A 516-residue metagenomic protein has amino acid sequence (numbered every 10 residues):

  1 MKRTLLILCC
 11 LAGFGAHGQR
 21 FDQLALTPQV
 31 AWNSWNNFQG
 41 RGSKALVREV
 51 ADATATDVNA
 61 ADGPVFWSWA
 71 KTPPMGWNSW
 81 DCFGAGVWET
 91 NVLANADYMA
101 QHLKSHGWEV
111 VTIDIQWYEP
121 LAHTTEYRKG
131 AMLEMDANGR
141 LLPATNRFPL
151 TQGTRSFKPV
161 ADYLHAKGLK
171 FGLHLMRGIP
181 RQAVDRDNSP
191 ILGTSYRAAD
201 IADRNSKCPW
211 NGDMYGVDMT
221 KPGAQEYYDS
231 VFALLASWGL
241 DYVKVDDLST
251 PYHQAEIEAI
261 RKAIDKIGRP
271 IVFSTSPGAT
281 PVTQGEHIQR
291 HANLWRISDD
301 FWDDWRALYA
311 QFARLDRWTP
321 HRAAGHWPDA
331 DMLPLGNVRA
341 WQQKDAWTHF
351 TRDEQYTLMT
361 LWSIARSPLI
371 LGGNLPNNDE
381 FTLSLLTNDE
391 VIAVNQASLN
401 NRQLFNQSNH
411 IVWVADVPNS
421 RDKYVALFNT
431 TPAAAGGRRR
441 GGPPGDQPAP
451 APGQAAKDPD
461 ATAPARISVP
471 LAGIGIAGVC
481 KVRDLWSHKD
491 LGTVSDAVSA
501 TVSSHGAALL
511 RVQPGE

Functional and structural regions predicted by a protein language model:
T4-A12: Sec-dependent N-terminal signal peptides
Q29-S34, S68-W69, P73-S79, E109-D114 (+9 more regions): Structural recognition of the beta-strand scaffold that forms the well-ordered cores of secreted hydrolase catalytic
N59-N91, N95-Y163, K167-D247, Q254: Aromatic-lined carbohydrate-binding/catalytic grooves of carbohydrate-active enzymes
L169-V184, T250, D265-V282: Aromatic-lined carbohydrate-recognition surfaces of secreted/lumenal glycan-active proteins
A199-S206, M219-T220, E226, S230 (+1 more regions): Glycan-recognition surfaces
Y356, W362-A365, I370-G372, N406-I476 (+1 more regions): Carbohydrate-binding surface patches
T357-F405: Catalytic cores of secreted or luminal carbohydrate-active enzymes
T493-E516: C-terminal beta-strand-rich structural cap/linker in extracellular carbohydrate-active enzymes
